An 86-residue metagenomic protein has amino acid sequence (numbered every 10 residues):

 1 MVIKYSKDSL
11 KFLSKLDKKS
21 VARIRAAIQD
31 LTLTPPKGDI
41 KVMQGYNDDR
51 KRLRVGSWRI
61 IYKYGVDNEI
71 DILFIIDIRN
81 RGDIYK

Functional and structural regions predicted by a protein language model:
M1-A27: Arg/Lys-rich, positively charged N-terminal/basic patches that mediate binding to nucleic acids
V2-K4, A22, V55-W58, K63-K86: Enriched for short, Lys/Arg-rich terminal
D8, G45-D48, N80: Residues that form or immediately flank small-molecule/cofactor binding pockets and catalytic motifs
L10-F12, R52, I61: Short aromatic/hydrophobic contact patches that present stacked aromatics for nucleic-acid/ligand binding
K11, G38, G82-D83: Glycine-centered loop/turn positions within well-structured domains that cap or flank conserved ligand/cofactor-binding
L13-L16, L31, M43, L73: Generic leucine side-chain signal with a strong bias for well-ordered alpha-helical environments
K15-K18, L33, V66-D67: Secondary-structure boundary motif
Q29-R52: A short, surface-exposed loop/turn module that caps and links secondary-structure elements
